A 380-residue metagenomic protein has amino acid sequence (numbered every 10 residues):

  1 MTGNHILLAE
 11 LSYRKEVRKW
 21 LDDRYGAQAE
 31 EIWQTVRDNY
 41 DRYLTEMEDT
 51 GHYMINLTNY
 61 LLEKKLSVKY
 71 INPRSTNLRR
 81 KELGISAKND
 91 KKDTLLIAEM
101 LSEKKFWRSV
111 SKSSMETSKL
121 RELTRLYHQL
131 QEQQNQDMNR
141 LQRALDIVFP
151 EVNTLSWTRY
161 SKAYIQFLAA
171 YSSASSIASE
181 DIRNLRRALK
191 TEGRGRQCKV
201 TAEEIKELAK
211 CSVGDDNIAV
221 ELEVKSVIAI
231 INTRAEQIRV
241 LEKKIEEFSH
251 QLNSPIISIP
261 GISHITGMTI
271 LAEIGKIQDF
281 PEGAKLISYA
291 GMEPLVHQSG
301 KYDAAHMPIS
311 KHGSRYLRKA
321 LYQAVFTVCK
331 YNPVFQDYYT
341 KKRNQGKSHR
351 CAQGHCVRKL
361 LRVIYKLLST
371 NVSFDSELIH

Functional and structural regions predicted by a protein language model:
M1-Y43: Basic- and aromatic-enriched surface patches that contact anionic nucleotides/nucleic acids
E30, Q34-D38, R42-H380: A detector of single, family-specific signature residues that are central to catalytic or substrate-handling motifs
